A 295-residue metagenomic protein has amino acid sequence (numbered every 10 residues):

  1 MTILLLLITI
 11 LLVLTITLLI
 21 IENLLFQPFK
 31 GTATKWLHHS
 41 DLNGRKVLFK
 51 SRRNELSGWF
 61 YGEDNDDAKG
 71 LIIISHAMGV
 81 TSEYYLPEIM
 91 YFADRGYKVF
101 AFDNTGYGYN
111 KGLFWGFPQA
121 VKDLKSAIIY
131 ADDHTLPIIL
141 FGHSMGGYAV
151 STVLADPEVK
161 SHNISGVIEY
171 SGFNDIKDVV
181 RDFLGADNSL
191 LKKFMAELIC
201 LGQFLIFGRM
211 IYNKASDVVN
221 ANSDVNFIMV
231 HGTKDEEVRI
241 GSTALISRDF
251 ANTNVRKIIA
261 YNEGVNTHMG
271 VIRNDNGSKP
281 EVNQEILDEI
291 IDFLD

Functional and structural regions predicted by a protein language model:
T2-K50, L56-W59: An N-terminal hydrophobic leader/cap segment in hydrolases
A77-Y91, N104, G241: The serine-hydrolase catalytic nucleophile loop
T81-S82, T105-H134: Catalytic nucleophile-loop/oxyanion-hole region of alpha/beta-hydrolase and closely related hydrolase-like folds
I89-K111: Conserved alpha/beta-hydrolase
A155-I211: Hydrolase active-site cap/lid region
N222-S223, M229-H231, D235: Short beta-strand/loop motif that positions the catalytic acidic residue of the alpha/beta-hydrolase fold
E236-S242: Conserved alpha/beta-hydrolase "acid-adjacent" motif
R248, N252-D295: C-terminal catalytic histidine-bearing segment of alpha/beta-hydrolase fold enzymes
